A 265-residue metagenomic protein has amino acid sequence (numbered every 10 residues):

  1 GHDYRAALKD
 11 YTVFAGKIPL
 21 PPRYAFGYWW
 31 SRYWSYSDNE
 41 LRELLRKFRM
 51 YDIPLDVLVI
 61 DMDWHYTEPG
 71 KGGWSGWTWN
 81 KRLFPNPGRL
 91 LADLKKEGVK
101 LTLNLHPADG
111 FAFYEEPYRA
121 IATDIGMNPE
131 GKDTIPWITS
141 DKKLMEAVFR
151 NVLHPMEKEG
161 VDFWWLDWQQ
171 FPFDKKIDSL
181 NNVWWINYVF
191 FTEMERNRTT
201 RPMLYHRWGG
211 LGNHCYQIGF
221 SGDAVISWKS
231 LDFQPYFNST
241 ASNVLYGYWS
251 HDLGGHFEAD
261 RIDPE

Functional and structural regions predicted by a protein language model:
G1-E265: Catalytic-domain carbohydrate-binding cleft regions of carbohydrate-active enzymes
